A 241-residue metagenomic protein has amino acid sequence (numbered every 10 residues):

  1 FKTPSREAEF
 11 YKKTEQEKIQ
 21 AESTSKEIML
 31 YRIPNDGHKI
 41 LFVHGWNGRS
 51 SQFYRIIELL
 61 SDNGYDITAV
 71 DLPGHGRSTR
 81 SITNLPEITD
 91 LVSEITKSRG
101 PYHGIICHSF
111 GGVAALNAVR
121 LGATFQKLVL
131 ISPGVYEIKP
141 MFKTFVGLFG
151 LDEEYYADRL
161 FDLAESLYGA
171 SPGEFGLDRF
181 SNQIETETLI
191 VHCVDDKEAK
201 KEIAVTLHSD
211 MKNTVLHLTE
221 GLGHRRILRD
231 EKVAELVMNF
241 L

Functional and structural regions predicted by a protein language model:
F1-Q20: An N-terminal hydrophobic leader/cap segment in hydrolases
S50, I57-T79: Conserved alpha/beta-hydrolase
I56, L177, T186, K200-S209: Short alpha-helix in the alpha/beta-hydrolase fold that links the catalytic acid
I82-H103: Alpha/beta-hydrolase active-site loop
I106-A115: Gly/Ala-rich beta-loop-alpha elbow adjacent to hydrolase catalytic centers
A123-A170: Hydrolase active-site cap/lid region
Q183-E185, I190-H192, D196: Short beta-strand/loop motif that positions the catalytic acidic residue of the alpha/beta-hydrolase fold
L222-K232: Catalytic histidine-centered segment of alpha/beta-hydrolase-like enzymes
